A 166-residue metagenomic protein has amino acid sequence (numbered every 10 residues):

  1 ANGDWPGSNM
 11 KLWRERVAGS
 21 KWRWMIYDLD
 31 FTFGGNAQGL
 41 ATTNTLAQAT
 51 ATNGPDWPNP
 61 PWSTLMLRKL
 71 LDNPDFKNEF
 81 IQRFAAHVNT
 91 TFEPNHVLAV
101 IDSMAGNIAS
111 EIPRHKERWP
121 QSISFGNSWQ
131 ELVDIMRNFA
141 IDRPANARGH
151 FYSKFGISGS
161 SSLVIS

Functional and structural regions predicted by a protein language model:
A1-I165: Middle-to-C-terminal accessory/interaction subdomains
